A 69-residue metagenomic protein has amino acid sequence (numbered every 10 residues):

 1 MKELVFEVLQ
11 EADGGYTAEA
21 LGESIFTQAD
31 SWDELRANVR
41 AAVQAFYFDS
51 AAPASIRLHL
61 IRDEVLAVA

Functional and structural regions predicted by a protein language model:
M1-V5, E34-A69: Short, charged, surface-exposed hinge/linker loops at domain edges that act as mobile lids or interdomain connectors
E3-L9, I25: General secondary-structure propensity
V8-A20: Short aromatic-glycine-(Arg/Gly/Cys) micro-motifs in beta-strand/loop hairpins
Y16, Q28, A37: Short acidic, gly/pro-rich beta-turn/loop elements at beta-sheet edges and active-site/ligand-binding grooves
E19, E23-S24, A54: Flexible, active-site-adjacent loop/turn segments at secondary-structure boundaries
E23-D33: A short, exposed loop/beta-hairpin motif centered on an aromatic-Gly-Thr core
